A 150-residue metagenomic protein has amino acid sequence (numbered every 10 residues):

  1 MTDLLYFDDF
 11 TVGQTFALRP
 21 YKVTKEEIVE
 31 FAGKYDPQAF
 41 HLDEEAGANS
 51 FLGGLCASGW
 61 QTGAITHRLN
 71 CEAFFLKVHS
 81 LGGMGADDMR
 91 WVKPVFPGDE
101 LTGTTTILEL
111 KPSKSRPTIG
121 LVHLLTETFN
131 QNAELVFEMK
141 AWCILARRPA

Functional and structural regions predicted by a protein language model:
M1-G85, A150: Hot-dog-fold acyl-thioester-processing enzymes
T2-V12, W91-A150: HotDog/MaoC-like acyl-thioester-processing domains
